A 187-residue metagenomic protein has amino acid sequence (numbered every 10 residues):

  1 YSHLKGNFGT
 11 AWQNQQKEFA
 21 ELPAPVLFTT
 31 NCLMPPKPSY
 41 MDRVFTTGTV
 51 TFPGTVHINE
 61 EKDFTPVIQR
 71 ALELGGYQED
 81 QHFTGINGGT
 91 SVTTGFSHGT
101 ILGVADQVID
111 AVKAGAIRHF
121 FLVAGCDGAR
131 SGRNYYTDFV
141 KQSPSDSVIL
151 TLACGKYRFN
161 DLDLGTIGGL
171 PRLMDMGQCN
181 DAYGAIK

Functional and structural regions predicted by a protein language model:
Y1-K187: Metallocofactor- and cofactor-centric catalytic cores in central/energy metabolism, strongly enriched
